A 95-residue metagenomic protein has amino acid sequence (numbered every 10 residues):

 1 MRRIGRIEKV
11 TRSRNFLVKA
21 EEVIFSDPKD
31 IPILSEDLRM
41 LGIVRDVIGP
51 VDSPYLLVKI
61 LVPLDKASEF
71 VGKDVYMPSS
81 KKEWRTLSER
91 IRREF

Functional and structural regions predicted by a protein language model:
M1-F95: Peripheral interaction segments used for macromolecular assembly
